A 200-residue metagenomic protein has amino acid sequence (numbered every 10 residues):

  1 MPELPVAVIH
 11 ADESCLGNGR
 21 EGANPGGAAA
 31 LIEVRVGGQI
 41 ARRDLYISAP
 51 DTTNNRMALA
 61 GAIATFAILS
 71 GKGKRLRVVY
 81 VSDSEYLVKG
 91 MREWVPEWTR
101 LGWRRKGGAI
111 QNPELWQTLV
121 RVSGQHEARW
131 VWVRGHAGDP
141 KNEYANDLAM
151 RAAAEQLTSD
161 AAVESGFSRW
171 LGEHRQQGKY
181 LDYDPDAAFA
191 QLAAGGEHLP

Functional and structural regions predicted by a protein language model:
M1-R56, A67-I68, D186-P200: RNase H-like nuclease fold core
E13-E21, P25, I63-Y144, W170: RNase H catalytic domain
G38-L45, A109-E114, D160-S165: Short C-terminal domain-edge/linker segments immediately following a structured domain
A58, A62: Short, conserved alpha-helix that lines the donor NDP-sugar binding/gating region of sugar-transfer enzymes
G71, A154-E155: Alpha-solenoid helical repeat scaffolds
E155-P200: Acidic two-metal-ion nuclease catalytic site recognized across multiple nuclease folds, prominently DnaQ/RNase D-T
